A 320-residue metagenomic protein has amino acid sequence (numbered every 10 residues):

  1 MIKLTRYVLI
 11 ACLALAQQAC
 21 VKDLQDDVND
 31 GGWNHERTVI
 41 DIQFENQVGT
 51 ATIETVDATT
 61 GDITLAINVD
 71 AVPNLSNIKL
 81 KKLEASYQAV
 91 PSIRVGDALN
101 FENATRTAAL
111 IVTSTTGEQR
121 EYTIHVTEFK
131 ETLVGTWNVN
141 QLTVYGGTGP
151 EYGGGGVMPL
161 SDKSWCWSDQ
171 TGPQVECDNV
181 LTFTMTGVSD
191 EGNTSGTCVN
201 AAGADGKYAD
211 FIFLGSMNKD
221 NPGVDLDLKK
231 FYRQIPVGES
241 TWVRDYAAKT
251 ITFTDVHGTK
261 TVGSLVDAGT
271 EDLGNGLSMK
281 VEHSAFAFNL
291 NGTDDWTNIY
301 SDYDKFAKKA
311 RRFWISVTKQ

Functional and structural regions predicted by a protein language model:
I2-K3, P173: A general structural signal for short secondary-structure junctions and capping/turn motifs
K3-I10: Sec-dependent signal peptide recognition, specifically the positively charged N-region followed immediately by
A16-A19: C-terminal motif of bacterial Sec signal peptides marking the signal peptidase cleavage site
V21-T136, R233-Q234, G238-Y246, H257-L277 (+1 more regions): Beta-rich interaction/scaffold domains
T132-Q320: Ser/Thr/Gly/Pro-rich, low-complexity flexible regions
